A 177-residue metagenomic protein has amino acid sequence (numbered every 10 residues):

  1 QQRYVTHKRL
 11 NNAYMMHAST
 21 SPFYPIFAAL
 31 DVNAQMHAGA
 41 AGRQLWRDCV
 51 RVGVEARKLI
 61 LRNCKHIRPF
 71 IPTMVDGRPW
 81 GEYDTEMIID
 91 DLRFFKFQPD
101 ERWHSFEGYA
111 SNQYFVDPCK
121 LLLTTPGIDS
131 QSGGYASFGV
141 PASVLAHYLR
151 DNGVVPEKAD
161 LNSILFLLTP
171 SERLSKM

Functional and structural regions predicted by a protein language model:
Q1-S21, A28-A40, R47-R51, E101 (+3 more regions): Conserved core segment of the aminotransferase class I/II
Q2, F23, N152-V154: A short, ordered amphipathic alpha-helix with a cationic face
P22-P25, V32, P170-M177: Repeat-solenoid scaffold signature
P25, A29, E157-D160: A structural signal for short, well-ordered beta-strand segments and their strand-loop junctions that often border
V50-M177: Conserved C-terminal alpha-helix-loop-beta "cap" of PLP-dependent enzymes that closes/shapes the active-site mouth
